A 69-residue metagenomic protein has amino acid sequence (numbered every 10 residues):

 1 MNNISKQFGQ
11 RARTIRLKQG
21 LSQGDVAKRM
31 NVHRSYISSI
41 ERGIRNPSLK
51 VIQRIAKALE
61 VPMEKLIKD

Functional and structural regions predicted by a protein language model:
M1-Q7: A detector for short, charged/polar N-terminal pre-domain segments
Q10-R29: Short basic helix-loop element that most often maps to the first helix and adjoining turn of HTH DNA-binding modules
A12, Q23, R34, L49-I52: Helix-turn-helix DNA-binding elements, focusing on the entry/boundary residues of the two helices that contact DNA
A12, V26-A27, I37-I40, L66: Conserved hydrophobic/aromatic packing and binding residues within compact polymer-binding modules
L17, N31, R42, Q53: Residue-level detection of the helix-turn-helix DNA-binding "recognition helix"
V32-N46: Recognition helix of helix-turn-helix/homeodomain-like DNA-binding domains that insert into the DNA major groove
K50-K65: DNA major-groove recognition helix of helix-turn-helix/homeodomain DNA-binding modules
